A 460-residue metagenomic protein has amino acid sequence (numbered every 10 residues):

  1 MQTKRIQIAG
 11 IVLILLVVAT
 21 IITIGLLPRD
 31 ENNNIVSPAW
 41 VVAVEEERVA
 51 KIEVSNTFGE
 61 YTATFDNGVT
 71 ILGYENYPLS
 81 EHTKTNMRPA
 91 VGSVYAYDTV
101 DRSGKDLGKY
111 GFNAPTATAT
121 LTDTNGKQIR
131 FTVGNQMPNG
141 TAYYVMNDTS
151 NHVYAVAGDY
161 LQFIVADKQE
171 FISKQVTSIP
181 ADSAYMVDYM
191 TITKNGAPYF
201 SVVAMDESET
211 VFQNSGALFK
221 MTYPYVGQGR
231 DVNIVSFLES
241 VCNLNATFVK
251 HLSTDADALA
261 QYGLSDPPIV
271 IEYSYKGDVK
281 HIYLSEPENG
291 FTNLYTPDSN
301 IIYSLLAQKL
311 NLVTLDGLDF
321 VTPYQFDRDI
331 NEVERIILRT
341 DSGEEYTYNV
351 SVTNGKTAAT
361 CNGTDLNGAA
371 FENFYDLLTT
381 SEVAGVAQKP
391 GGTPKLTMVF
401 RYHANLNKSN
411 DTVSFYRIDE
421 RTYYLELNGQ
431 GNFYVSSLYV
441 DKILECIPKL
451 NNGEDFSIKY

Functional and structural regions predicted by a protein language model:
M1-Y460: Soluble, acidic/polar mature domains that operate outside membranes
